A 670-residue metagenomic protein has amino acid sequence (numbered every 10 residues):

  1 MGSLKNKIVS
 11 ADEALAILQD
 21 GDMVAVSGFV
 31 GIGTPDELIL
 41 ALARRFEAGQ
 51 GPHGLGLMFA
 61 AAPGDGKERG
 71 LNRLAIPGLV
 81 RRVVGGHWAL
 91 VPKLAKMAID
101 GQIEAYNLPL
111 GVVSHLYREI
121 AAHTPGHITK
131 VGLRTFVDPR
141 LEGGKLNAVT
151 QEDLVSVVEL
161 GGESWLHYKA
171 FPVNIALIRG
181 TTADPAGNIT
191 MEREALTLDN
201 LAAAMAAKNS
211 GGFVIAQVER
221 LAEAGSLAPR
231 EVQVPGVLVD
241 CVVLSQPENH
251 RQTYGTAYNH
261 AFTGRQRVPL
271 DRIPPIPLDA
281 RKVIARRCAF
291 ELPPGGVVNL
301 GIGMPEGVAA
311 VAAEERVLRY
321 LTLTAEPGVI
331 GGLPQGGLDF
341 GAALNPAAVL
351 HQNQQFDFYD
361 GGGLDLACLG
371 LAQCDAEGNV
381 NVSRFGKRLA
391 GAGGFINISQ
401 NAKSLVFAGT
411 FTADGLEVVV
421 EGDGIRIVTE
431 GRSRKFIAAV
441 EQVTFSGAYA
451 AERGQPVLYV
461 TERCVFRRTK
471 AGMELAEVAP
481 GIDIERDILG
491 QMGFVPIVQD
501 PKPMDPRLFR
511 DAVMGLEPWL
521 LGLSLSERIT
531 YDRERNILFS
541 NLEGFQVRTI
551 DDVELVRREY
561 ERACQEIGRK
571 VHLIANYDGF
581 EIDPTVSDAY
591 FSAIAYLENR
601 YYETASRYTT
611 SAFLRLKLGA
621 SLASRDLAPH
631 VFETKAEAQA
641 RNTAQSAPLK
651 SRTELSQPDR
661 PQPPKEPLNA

Functional and structural regions predicted by a protein language model:
M1-S3, Q266-A280, D578-F580: Glycine-rich phosphate-binding "P-loop"
G2-L15, V30-E47, M58, G64-L74 (+2 more regions): Conserved phosphate- and dinucleotide-binding cores of soluble alpha/beta proteins, encompassing both enzyme active
L15, H53, P274-P277, K282 (+3 more regions): Glycine-rich phosphate/ribose-binding loops and adjacent secondary-structure elements that form binding surfaces
M23-G28, G56-F59, I574-N576: Short glycine-rich or small-residue beta-strand-to-loop segments that form or flank ligand, phosphate, metal/Fe-S
G33-F46, V308-A309, R557-E561, F591-S592: Short, well-ordered amphipathic alpha-helices
F46-G51, E315-V317, I567, E598-N599: Short helix-capping segments at alpha-helix termini
V83, E527-D659, A670: Amphipathic, Lys/Arg-enriched alpha-helical "gate/interface" segment within cytosolic domains that mediates
